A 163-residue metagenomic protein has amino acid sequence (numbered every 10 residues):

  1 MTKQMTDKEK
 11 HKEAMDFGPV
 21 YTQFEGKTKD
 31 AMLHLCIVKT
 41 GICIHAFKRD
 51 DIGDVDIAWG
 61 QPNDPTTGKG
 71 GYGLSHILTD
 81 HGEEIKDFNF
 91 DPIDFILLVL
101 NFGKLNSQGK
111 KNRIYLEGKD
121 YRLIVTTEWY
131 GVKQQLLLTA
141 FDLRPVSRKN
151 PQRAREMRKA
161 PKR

Functional and structural regions predicted by a protein language model:
M1-R163: Ribonuclease/tRNase effector modules and their secretory precursors
